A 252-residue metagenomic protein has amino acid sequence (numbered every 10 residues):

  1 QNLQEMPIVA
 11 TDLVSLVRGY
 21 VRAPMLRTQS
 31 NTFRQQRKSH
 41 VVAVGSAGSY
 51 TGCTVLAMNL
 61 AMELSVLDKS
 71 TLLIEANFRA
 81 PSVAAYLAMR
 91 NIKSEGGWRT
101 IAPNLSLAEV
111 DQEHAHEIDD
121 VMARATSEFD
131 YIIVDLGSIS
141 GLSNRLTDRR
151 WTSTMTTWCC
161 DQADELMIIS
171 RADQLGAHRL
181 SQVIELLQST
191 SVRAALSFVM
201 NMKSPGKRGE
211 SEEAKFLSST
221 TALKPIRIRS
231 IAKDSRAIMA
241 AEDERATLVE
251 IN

Functional and structural regions predicted by a protein language model:
Q1, A43-G45, I74, E109 (+3 more regions): Conserved beta-strand segments of the P-loop GTPase G domain that flank and frequently precede/overlap
N2-A43: Extreme N-terminal, non-catalytic leader segments that precede Walker-type/kinase nucleotide-binding cores
V41-R99: Walker A/P-loop NTP-binding active-site region of P-loop NTPases, recognizing the glycine-rich GxxxxGKT/S
N91-H116: Nucleotide-state-sensitive switch-loop elements of NTP-binding domains
A108-W158: Phosphate-binding/switch loop-helix module in NTP-utilizing enzymes
S138-N144, A163-L180, P205-G209: Conserved Switch II/interswitch segment of TRAFAC-class P-loop GTPases
T156-T157, A177-L196: Conserved C-terminal guanine-recognition region of P-loop GTPase G domains, centered on the G4
M202-L248: Beta-strand-loop-alpha "switch" segments that mediate conformational coupling across diverse proteins
